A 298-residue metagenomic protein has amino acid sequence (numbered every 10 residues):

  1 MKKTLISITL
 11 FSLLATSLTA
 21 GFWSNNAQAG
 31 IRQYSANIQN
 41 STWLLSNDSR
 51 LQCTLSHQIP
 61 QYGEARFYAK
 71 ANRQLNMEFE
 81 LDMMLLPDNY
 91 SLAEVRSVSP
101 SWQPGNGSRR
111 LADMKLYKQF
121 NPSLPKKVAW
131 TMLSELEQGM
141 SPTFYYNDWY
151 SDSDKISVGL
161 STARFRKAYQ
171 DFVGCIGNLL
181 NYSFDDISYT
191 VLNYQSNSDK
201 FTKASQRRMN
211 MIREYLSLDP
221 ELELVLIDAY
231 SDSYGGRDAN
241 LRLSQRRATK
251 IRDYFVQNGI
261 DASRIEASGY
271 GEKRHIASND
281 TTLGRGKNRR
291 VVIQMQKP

Functional and structural regions predicted by a protein language model:
T4-L13: Sec-dependent N-terminal signal peptides
T16-A20: Sec/Tat signal peptide C-region and signal peptidase I cleavage site
G21-S91: An ectodomain-focused feature that recognizes extracytoplasmic/extracellular
L81-R110: Extended low-complexity, serine/threonine- and proline-enriched intrinsically disordered segments
G107-K127: An anionic, turn-rich surface loop/hairpin at beta-sheet edges that serves as a generic interaction/coordination patch
S123-E137: Short, solvent-exposed, Trp/other aromatic-anchored flexible loops in extracytoplasmic proteins
A129, M140-E223, P298: Periplasmic peptidoglycan-binding/tethering modules of Gram-negative envelope proteins
S231-P298: Periplasmic OmpA-like peptidoglycan-binding domain that tethers envelope proteins to the cell wall
